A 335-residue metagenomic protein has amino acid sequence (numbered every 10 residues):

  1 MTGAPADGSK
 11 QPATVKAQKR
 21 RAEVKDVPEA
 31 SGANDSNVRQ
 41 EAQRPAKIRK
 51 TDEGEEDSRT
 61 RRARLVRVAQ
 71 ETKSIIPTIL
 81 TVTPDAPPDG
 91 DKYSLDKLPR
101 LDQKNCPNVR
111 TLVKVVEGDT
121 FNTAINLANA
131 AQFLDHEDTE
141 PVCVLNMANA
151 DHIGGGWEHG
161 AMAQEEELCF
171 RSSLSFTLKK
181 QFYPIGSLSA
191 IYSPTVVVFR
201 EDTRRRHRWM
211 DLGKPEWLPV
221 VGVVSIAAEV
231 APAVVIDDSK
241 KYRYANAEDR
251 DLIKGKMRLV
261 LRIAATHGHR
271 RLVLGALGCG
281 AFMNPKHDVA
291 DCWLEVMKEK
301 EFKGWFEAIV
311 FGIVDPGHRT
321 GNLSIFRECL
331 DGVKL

Functional and structural regions predicted by a protein language model:
M1-L272, A276-L335: Macrodomain-like recognition of ADP-ribose-binding/processing modules
